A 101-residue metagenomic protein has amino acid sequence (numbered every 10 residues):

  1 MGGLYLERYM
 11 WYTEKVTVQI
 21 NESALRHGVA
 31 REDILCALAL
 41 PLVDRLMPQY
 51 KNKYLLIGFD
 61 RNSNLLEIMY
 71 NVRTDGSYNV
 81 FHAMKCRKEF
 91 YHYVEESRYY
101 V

Functional and structural regions predicted by a protein language model:
M1-V101: Ribonuclease/tRNase effector modules and their secretory precursors
